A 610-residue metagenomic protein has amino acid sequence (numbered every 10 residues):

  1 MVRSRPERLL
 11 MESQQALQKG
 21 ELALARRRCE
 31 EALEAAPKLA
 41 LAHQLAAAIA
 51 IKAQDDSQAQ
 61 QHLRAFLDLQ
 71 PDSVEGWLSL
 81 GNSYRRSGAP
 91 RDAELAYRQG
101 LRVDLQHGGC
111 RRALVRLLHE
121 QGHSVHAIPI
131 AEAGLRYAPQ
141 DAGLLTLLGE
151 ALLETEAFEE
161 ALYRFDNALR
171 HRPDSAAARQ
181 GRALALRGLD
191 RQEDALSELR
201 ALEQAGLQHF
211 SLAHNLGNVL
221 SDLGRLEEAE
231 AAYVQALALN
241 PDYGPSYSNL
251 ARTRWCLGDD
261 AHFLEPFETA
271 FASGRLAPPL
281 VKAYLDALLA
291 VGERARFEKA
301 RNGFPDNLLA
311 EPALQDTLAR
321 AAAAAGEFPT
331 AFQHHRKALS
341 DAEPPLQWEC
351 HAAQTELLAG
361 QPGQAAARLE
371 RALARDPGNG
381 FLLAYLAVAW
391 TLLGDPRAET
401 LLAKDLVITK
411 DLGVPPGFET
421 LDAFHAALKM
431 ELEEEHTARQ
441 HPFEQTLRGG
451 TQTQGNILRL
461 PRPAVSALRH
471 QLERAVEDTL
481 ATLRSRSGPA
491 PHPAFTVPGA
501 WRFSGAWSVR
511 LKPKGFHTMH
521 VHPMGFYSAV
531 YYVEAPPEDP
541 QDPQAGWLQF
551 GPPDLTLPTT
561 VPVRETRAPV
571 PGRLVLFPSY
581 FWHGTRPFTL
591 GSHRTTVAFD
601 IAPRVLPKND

Functional and structural regions predicted by a protein language model:
L17, I51, L78, R85 (+13 more regions): Position-specific recognition of the canonical hydrophobic site in helix A of tetratricopeptide repeat
T400-F495, F516: Non-heme Fe(II)/2-oxoglutarate
P463-E473, E477-L576, F581-D610: Catalytic core of non-heme Fe(II) oxygenases with the double-stranded beta-helix
